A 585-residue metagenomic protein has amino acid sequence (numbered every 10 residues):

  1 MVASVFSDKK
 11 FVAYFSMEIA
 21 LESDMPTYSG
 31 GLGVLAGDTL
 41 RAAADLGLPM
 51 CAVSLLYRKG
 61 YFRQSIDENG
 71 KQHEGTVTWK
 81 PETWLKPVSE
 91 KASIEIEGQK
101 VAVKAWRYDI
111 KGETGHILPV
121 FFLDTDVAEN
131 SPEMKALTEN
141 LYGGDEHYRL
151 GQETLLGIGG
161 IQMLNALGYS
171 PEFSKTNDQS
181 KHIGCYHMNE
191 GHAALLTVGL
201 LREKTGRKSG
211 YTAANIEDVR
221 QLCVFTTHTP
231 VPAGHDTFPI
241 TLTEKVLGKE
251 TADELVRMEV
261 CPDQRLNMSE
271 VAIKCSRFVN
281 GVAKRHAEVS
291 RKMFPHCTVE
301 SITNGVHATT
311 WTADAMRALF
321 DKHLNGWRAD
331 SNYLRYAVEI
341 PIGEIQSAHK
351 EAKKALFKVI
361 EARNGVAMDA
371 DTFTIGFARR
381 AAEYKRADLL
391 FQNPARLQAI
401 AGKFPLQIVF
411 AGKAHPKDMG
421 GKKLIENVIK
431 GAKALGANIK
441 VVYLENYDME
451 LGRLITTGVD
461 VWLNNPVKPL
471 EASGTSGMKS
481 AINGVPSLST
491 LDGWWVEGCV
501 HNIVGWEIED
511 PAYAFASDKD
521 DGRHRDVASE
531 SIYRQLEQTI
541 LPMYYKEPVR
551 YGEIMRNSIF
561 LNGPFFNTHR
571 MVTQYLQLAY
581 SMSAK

Functional and structural regions predicted by a protein language model:
M1-K585: Catalytic cores of carbohydrate-active enzymes across secretory and cytosolic contexts
